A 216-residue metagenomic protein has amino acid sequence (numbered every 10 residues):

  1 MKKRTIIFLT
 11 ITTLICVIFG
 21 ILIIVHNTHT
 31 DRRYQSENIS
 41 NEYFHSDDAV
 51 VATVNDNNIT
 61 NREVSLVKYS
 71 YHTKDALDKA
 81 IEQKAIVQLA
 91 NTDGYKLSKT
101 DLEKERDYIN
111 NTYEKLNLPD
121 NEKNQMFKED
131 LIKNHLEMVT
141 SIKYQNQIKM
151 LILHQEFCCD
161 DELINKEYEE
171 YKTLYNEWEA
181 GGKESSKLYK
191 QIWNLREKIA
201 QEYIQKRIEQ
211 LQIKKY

Functional and structural regions predicted by a protein language model:
M1-K74, W178-Y216: Short, low-structural-confidence N-terminal segments
R32-M138: N-terminal targeting/tethering segments
N61-E82, K128-Y203: Well-structured core secondary-structure elements of compact alpha/beta domains
L118, H154-E162, E209, I213: Charged, solvent-exposed alpha-helical segments that act as regulatory interaction surfaces
